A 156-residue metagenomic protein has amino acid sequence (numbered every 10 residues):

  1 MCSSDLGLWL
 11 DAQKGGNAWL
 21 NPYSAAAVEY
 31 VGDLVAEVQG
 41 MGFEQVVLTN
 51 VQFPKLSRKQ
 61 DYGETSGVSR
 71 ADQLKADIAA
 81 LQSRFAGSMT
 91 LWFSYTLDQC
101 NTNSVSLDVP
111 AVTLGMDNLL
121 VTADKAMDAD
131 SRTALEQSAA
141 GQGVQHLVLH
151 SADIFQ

Functional and structural regions predicted by a protein language model:
M1-S3: Short, small-residue-biased leader/transition segments that mark boundaries at the very start of proteins
G15-E29, T65-S69: The substrate-binding groove and active-site-proximal loops of carbohydrate-active enzymes, especially glycoside
V31, V38: Conserved, mostly hydrophobic/aromatic
V35-A36, L74-Q82, R132-Q137: Generic structural signal for well-ordered alpha-helices, preferentially at hydrophobic/aromatic core positions
E44-D72: Active-site-proximal loop/short-helix segments that contain or immediately flank catalytic acid/base residue(s)
V47-T49, R70-S106, G143-D153: Aromatic-lined carbohydrate-recognition surfaces of secreted/lumenal glycan-active proteins
F93-K125: Substrate-binding cleft/loops of secretory-pathway carbohydrate-active enzymes
D124-Q156: Conserved alpha/beta catalytic core and glycan-binding cleft of carbohydrate-active enzymes
